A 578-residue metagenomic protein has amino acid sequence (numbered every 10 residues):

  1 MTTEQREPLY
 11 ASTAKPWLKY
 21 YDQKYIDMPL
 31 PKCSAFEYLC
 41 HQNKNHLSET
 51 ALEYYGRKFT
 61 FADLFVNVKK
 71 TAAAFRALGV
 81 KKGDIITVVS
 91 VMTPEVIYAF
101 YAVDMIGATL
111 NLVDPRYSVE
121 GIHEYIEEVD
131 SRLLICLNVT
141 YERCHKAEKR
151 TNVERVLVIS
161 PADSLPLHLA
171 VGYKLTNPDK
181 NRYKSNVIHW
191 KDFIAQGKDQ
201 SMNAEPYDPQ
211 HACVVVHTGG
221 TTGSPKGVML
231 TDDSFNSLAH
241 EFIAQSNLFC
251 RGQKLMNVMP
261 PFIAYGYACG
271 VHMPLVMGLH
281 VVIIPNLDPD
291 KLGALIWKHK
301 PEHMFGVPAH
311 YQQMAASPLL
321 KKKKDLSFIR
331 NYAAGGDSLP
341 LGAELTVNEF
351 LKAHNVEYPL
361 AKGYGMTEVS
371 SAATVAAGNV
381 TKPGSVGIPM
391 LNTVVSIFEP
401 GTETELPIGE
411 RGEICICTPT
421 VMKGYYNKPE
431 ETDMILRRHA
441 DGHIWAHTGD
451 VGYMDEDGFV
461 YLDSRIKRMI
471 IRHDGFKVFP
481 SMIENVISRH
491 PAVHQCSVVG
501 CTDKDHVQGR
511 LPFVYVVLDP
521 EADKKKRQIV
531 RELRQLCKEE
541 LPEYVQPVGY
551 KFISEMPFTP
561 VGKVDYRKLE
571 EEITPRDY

Functional and structural regions predicted by a protein language model:
S48-K81, T87-T93, I97-Y101, S118-H123 (+1 more regions): Conserved AMP-binding/adenylate-forming core of the ANL superfamily
T60-A62, A204, C213-S237, A376: Conserved AMP-binding A3 loop
F65-K70, A195, Q200, P209 (+4 more regions): Conserved structural elements of the adenylate-forming
Y117, L134-C136, M304, T418 (+5 more regions): AMP-binding/adenylate-forming catalytic core of the ANL superfamily
I159, E539-V564: AMP-binding/adenylate-forming catalytic domain of the ANL superfamily
K180-H217, S224, N247-K254: Conserved pre-ATP/AMP-binding loop-to-beta segment of ANL
N236-K254, F262-F305, Q313, S317-L319: Conserved AMP-binding/adenylation subdomain of ANL enzymes
P301-G306, P318-P383, V394: Gly/Ser/Thr-rich phosphate-binding loop
